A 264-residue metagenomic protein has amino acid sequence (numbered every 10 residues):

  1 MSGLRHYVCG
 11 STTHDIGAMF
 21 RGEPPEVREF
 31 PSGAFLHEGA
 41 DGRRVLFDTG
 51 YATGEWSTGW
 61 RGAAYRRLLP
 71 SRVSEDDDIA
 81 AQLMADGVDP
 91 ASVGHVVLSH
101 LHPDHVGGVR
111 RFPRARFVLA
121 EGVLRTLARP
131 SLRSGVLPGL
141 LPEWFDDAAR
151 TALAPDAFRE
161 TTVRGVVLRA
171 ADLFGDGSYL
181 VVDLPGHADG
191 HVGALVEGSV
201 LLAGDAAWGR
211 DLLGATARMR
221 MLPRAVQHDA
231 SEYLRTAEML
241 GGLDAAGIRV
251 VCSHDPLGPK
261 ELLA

Functional and structural regions predicted by a protein language model:
M1-R5: Extreme N-terminal starter segment of soluble prokaryotic enzymes
S11-A81, A194-G204: Conserved beta-strand hairpin/beta-sheet module of binuclear metal-dependent hydrolase folds, prominently
T49-A52, L101, V123, H187-A188 (+2 more regions): Active-site metal-binding loops of divalent metal-dependent hydrolases
W60-L119: Active-site metal-binding motif and surrounding structural segment of the metallo-beta-lactamase
L68-A81, E197-A264: Cap/insert and terminal regions of metallo-dependent hydrolase folds
S71-V88, S92, G122-V182, A225-G247: Metallo-beta-lactamase
V96-V106, D183-H191, S253-P256: Histidine-centered catalytic micro-motifs
V166-R220: Glycine/small-residue-rich hydrophobic helix-like segments
